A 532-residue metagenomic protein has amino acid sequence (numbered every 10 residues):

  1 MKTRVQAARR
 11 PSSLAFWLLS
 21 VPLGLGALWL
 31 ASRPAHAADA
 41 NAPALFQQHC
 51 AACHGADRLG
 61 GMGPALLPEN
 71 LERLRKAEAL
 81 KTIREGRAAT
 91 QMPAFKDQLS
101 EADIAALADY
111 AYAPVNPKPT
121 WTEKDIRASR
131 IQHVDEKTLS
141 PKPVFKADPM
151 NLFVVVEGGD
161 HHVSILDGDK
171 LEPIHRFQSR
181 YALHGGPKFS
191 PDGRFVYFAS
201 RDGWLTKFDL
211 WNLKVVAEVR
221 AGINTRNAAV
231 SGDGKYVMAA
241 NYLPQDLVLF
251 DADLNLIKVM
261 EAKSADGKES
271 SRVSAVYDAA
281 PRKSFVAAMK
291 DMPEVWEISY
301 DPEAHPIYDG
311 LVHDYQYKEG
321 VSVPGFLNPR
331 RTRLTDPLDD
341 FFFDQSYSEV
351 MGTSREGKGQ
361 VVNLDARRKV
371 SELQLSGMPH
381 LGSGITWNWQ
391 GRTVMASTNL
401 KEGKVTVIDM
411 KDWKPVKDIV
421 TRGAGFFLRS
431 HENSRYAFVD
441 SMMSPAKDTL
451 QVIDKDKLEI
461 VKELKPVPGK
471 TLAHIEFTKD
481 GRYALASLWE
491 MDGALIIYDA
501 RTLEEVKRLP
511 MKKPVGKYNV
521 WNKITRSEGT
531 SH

Functional and structural regions predicted by a protein language model:
A40, Q47-H49, P93-G159: Flexible coil segments in periplasmic/lumen-exposed cytochrome c-class electron-transfer proteins
A52, D57-M62, L66-N116: Extracytoplasmic electron-transfer domains, predominantly the class I c-type cytochrome c fold
E136, S140-K142, L183-K188, N224-V230 (+6 more regions): Repeated scaffold domains used in trafficking and secretory/extracellular systems, primarily beta-propellers
D148-P149, P191-D192, G232-D233, A280-P281 (+4 more regions): Residue-level detector of Asp-centered blade-edge/turn motifs that repeat once per structural unit in beta-propeller
G168-K170, L210-L213, D251-N255, Y300-P302 (+4 more regions): Short loop/turn segments that connect beta-strands within beta-propeller blades
E172-F177, K214-V219, L256-G267, G325-T332 (+4 more regions): A short beta-strand motif characteristic of beta-propeller blades
A221-F285, M289-D291, Q316-P329: Asp-box/WD-like beta-propeller blade repeats and closely related beta-sheet repeat scaffolds
M260-K268, P302-D336, L373-P379, L464-P468 (+1 more regions): Surface-exposed loop and turn segments in beta-propeller and other repeat-based domains that flank or scaffold
